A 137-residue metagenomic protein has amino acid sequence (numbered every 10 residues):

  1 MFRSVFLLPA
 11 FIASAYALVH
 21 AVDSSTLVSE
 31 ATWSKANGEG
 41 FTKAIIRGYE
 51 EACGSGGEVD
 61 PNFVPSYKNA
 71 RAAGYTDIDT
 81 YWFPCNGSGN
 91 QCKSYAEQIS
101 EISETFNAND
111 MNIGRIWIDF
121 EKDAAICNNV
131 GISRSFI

Functional and structural regions predicted by a protein language model:
R3-A17: Cleavable N-terminal signal peptides of Sec/SRP-targeted secreted and luminal proteins
L18-I137: Substrate-binding cleft of extracellular glycoside hydrolase catalytic domains
